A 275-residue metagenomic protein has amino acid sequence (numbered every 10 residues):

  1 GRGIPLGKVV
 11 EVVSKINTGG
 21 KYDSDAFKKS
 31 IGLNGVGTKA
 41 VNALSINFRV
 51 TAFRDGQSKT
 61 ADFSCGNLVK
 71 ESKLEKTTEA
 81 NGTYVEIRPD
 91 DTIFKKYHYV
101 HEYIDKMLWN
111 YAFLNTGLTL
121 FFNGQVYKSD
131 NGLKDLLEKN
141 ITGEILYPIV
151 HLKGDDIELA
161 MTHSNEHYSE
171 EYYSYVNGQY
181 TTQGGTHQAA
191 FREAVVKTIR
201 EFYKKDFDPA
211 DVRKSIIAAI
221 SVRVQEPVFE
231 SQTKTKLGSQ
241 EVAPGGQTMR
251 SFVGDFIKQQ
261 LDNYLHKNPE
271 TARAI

Functional and structural regions predicted by a protein language model:
G1-Y22: Conserved beta-strand-loop-beta-strand hairpin that lines the nucleotide-binding pocket of ATP/GTP-utilizing enzymes
E11, Y22-D23, K29-I31, G35 (+2 more regions): GHKL-family ATPase ATP-binding module
